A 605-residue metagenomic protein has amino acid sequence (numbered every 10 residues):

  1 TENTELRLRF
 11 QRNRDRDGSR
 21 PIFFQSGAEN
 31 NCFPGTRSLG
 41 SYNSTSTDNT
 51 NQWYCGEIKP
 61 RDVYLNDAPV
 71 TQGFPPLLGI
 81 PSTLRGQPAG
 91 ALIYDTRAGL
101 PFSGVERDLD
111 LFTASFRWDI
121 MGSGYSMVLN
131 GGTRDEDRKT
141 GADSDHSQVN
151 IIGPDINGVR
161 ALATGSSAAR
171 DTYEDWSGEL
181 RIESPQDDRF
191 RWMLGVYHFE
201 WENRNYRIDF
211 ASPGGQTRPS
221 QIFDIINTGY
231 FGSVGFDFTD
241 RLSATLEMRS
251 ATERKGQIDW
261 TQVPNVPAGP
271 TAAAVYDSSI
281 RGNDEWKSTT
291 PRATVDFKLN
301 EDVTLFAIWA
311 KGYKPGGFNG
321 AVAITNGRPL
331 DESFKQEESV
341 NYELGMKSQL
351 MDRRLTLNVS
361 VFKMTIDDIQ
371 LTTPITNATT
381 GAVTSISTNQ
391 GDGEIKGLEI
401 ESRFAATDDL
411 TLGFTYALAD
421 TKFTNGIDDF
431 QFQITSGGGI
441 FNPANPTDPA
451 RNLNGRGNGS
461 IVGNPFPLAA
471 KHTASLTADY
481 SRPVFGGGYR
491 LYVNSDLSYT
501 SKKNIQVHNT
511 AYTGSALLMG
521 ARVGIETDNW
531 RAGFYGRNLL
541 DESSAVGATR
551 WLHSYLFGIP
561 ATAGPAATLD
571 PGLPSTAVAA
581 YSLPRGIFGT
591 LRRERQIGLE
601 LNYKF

Functional and structural regions predicted by a protein language model:
T1-W192, T356: Outer-membrane beta-barrel domain signature, strongest for Gram-negative TonB-dependent receptors and also present
N3, I182-P185, R191, Y197-F199 (+2 more regions): Structural signature of Gram-negative outer-membrane beta-barrels, strongest in the C-terminal barrel of TonB-dependent
N3-L6, G124-M127, D188-W192, R241-A244 (+5 more regions): Repeated loop/turn-to-beta-strand initiation elements of outer-membrane beta-barrel proteins
R12-R16, T133-D137, H198-E202, S250-R254 (+10 more regions): Transmembrane beta-strands of outer-membrane beta-barrel pores
R97-F102, A163-A169, S177, R181 (+9 more regions): Extracellular loop and loop/strand-boundary signature of outer-membrane beta-barrel proteins
S115-D119, G124-G132, D137-S144, K298-G316 (+4 more regions): Membrane-embedded beta-barrel scaffold of Gram-negative outer-membrane proteins
D240-R241, K363-T365, I386-Q506, E600-K604: Gram-negative outer-membrane beta-barrel transporters
S498-Q506, I525-F605: C-terminal beta-signal and adjacent terminal beta-strands/loops of Gram-negative outer-membrane beta-barrel proteins
